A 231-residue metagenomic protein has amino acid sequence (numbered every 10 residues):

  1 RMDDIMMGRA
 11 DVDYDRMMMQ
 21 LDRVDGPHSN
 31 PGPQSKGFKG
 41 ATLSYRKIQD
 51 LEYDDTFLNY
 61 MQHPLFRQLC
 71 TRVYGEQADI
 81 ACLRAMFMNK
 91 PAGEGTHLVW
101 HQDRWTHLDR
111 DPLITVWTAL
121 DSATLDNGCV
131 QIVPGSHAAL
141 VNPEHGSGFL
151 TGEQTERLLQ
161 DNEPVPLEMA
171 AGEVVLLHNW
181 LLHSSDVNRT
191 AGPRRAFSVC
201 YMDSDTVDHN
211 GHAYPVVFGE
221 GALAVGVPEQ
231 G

Functional and structural regions predicted by a protein language model:
R1-L98, T106-H107, F218-L223, V227-E229: Non-heme Fe(II)-dependent double-stranded beta-helix
D4-G8, E76, A123, A139 (+1 more regions): Phosphate/oxyanion-binding loops and surfaces in catalytic or ligand/nucleic-acid-binding neighborhoods
V12, P33, P143-S147, V174-L176 (+1 more regions): Non-heme Fe(II)/2-oxoglutarate
R16, Q20-P27, G135-S147, S198: Flexible glycine-rich active-site/ligand-binding loops centered on an Asp-His dyad
S29-N30, W100-Q102, S147-E163, P193 (+1 more regions): Short, surface-exposed loop/helix-turn segments at secondary-structure junctions that function as lids/hinges flanking
Y74, H101, L108-L125, E168-A171 (+2 more regions): Short, conserved beta-strand element in jelly-roll/cupin
M88-D103, S122-L125, N179-S184: Conserved short histidine dyad/triad with adjacent acidic residue
A123-S184, T206, L223: Double-stranded beta-helix
